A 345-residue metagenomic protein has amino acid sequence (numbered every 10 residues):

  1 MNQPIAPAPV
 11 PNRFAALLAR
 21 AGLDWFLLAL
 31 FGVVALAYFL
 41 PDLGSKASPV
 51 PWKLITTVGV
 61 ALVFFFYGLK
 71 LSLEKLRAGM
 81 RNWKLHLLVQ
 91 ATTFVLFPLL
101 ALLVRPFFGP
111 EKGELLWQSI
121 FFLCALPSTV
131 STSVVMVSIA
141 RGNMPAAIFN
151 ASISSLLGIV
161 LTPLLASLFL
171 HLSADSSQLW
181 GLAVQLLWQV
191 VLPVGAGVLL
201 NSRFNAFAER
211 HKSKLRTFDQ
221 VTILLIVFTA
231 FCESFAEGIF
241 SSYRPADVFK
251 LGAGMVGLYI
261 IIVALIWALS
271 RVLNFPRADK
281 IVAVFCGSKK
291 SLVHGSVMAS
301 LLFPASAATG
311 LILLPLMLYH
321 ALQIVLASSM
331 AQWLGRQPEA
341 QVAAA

Functional and structural regions predicted by a protein language model:
N2-E111, S167, H171-R277, P338 (+1 more regions): Structural signature of multi-pass alpha-helical membrane transport proteins
L28, T92-L100, A125-V130, A147-L168 (+3 more regions): Membrane-embedded alpha-helical segments of transport systems, primarily multispan ion/solute transporters
K46-A47, G238-P245, A299-M317: Extracellular/periplasmic helix-loop-helix junctions in multi-pass membrane proteins
A78-G79, S131-N143, S242, A268-R271 (+2 more regions): Helix-loop junctions at the membrane interface of multi-pass solute transporters
W83-Q90, E111-A125, G142-S152, F249-G252 (+2 more regions): The feature identifies polytopic integral membrane transport proteins across all domains of life
R105-L161, L170-L182: Membrane-interface helix-loop-helix junctions at boundaries between adjacent transmembrane segments
H211-F218, F275-S291, V297-M298: Helix-helix packing/entry segments at the starts of transmembrane helices
A305-A307, H320-L322, P338-A345: Long, low-complexity C-terminal extensions of enzymes
